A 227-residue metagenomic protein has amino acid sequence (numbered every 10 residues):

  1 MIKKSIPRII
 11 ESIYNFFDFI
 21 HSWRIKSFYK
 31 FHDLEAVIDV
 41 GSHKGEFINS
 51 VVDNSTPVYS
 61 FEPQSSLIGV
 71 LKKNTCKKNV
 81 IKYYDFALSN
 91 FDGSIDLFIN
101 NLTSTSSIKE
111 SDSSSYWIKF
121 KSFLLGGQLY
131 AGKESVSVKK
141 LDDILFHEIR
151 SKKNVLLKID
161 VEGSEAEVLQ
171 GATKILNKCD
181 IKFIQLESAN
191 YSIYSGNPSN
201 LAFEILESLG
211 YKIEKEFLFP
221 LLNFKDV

Functional and structural regions predicted by a protein language model:
M1-H32: Membrane-proximal basic amphipathic "stem/tether" segments
F19-I20, S42, G132-K139, G163 (+1 more regions): Conserved phosphate-coordination/catalytic loops
H21-L102, D112, N190-I193: SAM cofactor-binding core of SAM-dependent methyltransferases, primarily the Rossmann-like beta-alpha-beta module
Y29-I38, S42, E46-S50, N54-S60 (+2 more regions): Conserved acidic-Pro-Pro-aromatic motif
K73-N74, S111, H147, G171: Residue-level signal for well-ordered alpha-helical positions
K77-K82, A131-G132, D180: A short helix-to-beta-strand connector/capping loop
S89-K139: Glycine-rich adenosyl-binding loop in Rossmann-like folds that engage adenosine-containing cofactors
